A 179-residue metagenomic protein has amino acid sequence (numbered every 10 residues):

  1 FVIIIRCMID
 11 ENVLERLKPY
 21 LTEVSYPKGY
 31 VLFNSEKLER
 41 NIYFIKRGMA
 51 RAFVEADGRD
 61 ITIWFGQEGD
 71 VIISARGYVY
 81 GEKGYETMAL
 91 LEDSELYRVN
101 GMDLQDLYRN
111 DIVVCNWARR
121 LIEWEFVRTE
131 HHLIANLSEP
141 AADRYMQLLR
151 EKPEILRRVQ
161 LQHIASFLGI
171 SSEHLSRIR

Functional and structural regions predicted by a protein language model:
V2-I4: Short, positively charged and aromatic/hydrophobic N-terminal segments
R6-Y43: Regulatory nucleotide-sensing modules
P27, K46-R47, Q67, E92: A cytosolic small-molecule/anion-sensing beta-strand core signal
R40, F44-R51, E68-G69: Glycine- and acidic-residue-biased ligand/ion/polar-headgroup-sensing regions
F53-E55, L91: A generic structural motif
T62-R120: Cyclic-nucleotide recognition modules
E139-R179: Phosphate-/nucleic-acid-contacting segments
